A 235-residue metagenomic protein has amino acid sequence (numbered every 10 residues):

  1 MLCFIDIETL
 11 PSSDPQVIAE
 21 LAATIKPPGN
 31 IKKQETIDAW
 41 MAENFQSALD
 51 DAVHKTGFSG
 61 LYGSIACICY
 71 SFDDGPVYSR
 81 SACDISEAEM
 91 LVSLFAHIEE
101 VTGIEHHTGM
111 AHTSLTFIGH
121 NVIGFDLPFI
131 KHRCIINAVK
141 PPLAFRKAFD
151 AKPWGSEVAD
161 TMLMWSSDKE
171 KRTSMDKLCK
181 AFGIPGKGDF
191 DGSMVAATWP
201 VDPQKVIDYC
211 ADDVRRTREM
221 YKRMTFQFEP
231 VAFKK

Functional and structural regions predicted by a protein language model:
M1-L2, G155: A residue-level signal for beta-strand positions that form part of recognition/binding surfaces within mature
L2-H132: Conserved non-catalytic scaffold segment of RNase H-like nuclease domains
G63-D84, T108-D208, D212-K235: Metal-dependent phosphoesterase core characteristic of DEDDh/y 3'-5' exonuclease domains
